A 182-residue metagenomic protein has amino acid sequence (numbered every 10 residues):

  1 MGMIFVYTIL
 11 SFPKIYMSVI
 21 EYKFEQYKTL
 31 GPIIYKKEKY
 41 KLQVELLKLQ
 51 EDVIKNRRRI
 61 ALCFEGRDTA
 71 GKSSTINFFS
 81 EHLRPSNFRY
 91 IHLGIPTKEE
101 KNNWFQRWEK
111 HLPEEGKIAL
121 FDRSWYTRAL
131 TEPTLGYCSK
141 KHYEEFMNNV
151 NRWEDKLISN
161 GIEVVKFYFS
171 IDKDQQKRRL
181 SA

Functional and structural regions predicted by a protein language model:
M1-M3: Methionine residue identity
Y7-A182: Glycine-rich phosphate-binding loop of ATP-dependent small-molecule kinases
